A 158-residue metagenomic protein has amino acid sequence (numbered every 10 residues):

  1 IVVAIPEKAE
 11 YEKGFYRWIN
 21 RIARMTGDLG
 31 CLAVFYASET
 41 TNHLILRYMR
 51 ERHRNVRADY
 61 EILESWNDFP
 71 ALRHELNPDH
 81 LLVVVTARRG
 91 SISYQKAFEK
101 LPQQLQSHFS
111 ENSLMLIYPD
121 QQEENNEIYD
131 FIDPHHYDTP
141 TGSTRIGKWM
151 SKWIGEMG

Functional and structural regions predicted by a protein language model:
I1-G158: Cytosolic C-terminal regulatory domains/tails of membrane transporters and channels
